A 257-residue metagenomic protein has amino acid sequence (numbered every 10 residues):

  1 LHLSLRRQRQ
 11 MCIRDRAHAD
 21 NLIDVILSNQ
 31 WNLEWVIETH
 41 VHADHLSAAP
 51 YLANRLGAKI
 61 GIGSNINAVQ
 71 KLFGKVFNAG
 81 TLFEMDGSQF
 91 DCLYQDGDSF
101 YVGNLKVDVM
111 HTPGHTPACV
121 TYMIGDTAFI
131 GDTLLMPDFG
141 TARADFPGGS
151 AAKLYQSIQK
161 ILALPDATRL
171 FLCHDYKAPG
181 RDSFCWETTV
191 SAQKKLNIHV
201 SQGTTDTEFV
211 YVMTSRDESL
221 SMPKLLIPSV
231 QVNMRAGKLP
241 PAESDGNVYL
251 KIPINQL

Functional and structural regions predicted by a protein language model:
L1-R9, I13: Single conserved hydrophobic/aromatic residue that forms the stacking wall/gate of nucleotide- or nucleobase-binding
H18-G103, K195: Active-site HxH/HxHxD metal-binding segment of metal-dependent hydrolases
E34-V41, I60-S64, T112-G114, A128-G131 (+2 more regions): Active-site neighborhood of phospho(di)ester-bond hydrolases with catalytic His/Asp-centered motifs
H40, L52, Y94, T112-H115 (+4 more regions): Divalent metal-coordination and catalytic microenvironments
V41-L46, N67-Q70, P117-C119, M136-D138 (+1 more regions): Active-site environment of divalent metal-dependent phosphoester hydrolases
N65, Q156-R169, C173-L257: Accessory terminal helices/loops
D96-I124, A163: Core dinuclear metal-dependent hydrolase active-site scaffold
T141-L164: Active-site-adjacent loop/tail segments of enzyme domains
